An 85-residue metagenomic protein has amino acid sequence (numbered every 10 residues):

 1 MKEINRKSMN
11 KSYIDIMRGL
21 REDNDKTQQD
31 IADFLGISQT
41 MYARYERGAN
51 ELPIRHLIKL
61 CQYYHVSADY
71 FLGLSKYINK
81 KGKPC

Functional and structural regions predicted by a protein language model:
M1-D23: A short, Lys/Arg-rich alpha-helix, primarily the initiator
M1-S8, L72-C85: Short, charged recognition helix plus adjacent turn of helix-turn-helix-like nucleic-acid-binding domains
D15-F34, K59: Short basic helix-loop element that most often maps to the first helix and adjoining turn of HTH DNA-binding modules
M17, I31-A32, Y42-Y45, F71: Conserved hydrophobic/aromatic packing and binding residues within compact polymer-binding modules
L35-E51: Recognition helix of helix-turn-helix/homeodomain-like DNA-binding domains that insert into the DNA major groove
A49-K59, I78: Short, basic-rich loop-to-helix N-cap that marks the start of a DNA-contacting helix
R55-Y70: DNA major-groove recognition helix of helix-turn-helix/homeodomain DNA-binding modules
